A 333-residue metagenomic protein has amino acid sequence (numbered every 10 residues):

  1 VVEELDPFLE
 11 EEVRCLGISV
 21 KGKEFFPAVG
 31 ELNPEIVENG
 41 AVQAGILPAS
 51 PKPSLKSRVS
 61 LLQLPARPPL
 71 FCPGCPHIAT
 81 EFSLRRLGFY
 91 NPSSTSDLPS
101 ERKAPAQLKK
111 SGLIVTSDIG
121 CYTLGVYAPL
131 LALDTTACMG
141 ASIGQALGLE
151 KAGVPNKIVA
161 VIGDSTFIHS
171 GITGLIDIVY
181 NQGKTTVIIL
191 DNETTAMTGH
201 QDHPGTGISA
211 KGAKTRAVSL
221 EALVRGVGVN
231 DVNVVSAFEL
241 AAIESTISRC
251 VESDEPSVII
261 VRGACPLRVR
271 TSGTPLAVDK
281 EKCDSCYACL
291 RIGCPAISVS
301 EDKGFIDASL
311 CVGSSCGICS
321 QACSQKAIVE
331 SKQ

Functional and structural regions predicted by a protein language model:
V1-E3, V20-K23, S50-S54, I114-D118 (+5 more regions): General beta-strand structural signal in soluble alpha/beta enzymes
V1-K52, I328, Q333: Terminal amphipathic helices with adjacent charged low-complexity linkers/tails
D6-E10, V29, A79-T80, Y122-V126 (+7 more regions): Flexible loop/turn segments at secondary-structure boundaries
F8-C15, R249-V299: Glycine/aspartate-rich loop-and-adjacent alpha/beta segment that forms the canonical ThDP
E12, D284-F305, C316-Q333: Iron-sulfur cluster-binding cysteine motifs and their immediate structural context in ferredoxin-like electron-transfer
K52-S142, A152: Active-site diphosphate/adenylate-binding microenvironment
L98-A106, L310-V329: Short Fe-S-cluster ligation motifs
L124-I260, T271: Thiamine diphosphate
